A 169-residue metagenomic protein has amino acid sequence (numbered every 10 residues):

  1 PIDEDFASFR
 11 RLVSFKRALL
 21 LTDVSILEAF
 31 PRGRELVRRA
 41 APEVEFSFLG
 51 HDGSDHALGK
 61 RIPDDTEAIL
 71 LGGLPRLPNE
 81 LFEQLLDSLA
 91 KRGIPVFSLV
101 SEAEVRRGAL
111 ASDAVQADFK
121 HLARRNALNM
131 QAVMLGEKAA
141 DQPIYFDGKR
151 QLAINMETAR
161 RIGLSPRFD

Functional and structural regions predicted by a protein language model:
P1-D169: Short hydrophobic alpha-helices and adjacent helix-cap/hinge residues
